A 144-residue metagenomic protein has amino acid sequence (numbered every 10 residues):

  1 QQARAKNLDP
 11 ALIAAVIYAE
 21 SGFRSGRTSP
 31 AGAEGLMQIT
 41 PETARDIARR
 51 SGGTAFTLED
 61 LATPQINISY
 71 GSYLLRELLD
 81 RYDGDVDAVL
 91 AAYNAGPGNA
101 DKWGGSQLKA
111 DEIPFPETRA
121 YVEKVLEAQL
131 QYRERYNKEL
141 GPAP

Functional and structural regions predicted by a protein language model:
Q1-P144: Catalytic glycan-binding domains that act on GlcNAc-containing polysaccharides
